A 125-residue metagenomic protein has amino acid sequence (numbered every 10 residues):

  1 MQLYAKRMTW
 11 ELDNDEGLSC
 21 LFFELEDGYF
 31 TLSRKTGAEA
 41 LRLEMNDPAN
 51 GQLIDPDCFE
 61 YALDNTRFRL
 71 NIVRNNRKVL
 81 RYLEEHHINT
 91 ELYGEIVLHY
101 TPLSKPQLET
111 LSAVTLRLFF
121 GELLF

Functional and structural regions predicted by a protein language model:
M1-T31: Charge-rich, low-complexity N-terminal segments
L3, W10-N14, L43, D47 (+2 more regions): Generic detection of short hydrophobic beta-strand segments and adjacent strand-loop junctions
Y4-A5, L32, A40, I72: Intrinsically disordered, low-complexity sequence elements enriched in Ser/Thr/Gly/Pro
L21-F23, F30-L32, L43, Y61 (+2 more regions): Hydrophobic beta-strand residues in large extracellular and virion-surface proteins
E24-I54: Short, well-structured hydrophobic secondary-structure segments
N50-L116: Amphipathic protein-protein interaction modules
L123-F125: Short acidic DE-rich linear segments
